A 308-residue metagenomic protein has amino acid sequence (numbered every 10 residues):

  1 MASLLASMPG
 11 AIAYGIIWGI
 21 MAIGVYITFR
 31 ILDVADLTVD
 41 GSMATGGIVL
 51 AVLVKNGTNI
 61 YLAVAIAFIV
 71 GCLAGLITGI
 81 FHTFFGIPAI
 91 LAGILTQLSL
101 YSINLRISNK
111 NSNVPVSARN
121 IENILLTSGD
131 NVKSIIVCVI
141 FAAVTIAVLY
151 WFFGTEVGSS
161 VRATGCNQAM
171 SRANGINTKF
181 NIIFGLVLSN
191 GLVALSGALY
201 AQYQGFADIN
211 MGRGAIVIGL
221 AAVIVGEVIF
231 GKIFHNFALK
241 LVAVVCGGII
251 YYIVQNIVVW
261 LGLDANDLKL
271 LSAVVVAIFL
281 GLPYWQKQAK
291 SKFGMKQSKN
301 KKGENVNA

Functional and structural regions predicted by a protein language model:
M1-M21, V49, N56-L62, T127: Membrane-interfacial amphipathic/re-entrant helices at transmembrane-helix boundaries
V25, T58-L98, I103, A142-A143 (+1 more regions): Alpha-helical transmembrane segments within multi-pass membrane transporters and channels
F29-F84, I124-N131, I233, W260: Membrane-embedded helix boundary and interhelical linker motif in transport proteins
R30-A35, L76-P115, F206-I209, A221-V242: Short loop segments and helix-boundary regions at transmembrane helix junctions of multi-pass inner-membrane proteins
A74, N131-I216, A221: Helix-loop-helix "hairpin" substructures at the membrane interface of multi-pass membrane proteins
A89, G93-G154, F184, D208-I209 (+2 more regions): Transmembrane helix-bundle core of multi-pass membrane transporters and related energy-transducing complexes
C166-A173, N177-F180, V242, V254-A308: Cytosolic-side transmembrane-helix boundaries in multi-pass membrane proteins
V193, G197, Q204-L270: Transmembrane alpha-helical segments in multi-pass inner-membrane proteins
